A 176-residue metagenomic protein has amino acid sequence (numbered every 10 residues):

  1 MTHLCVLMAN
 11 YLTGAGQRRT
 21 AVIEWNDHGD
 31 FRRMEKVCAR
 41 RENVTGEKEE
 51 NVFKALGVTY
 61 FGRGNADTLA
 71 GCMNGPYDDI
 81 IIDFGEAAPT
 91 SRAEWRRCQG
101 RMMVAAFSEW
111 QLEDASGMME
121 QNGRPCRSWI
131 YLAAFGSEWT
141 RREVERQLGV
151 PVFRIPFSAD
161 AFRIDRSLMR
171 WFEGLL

Functional and structural regions predicted by a protein language model:
M1-M8: Glycine-rich phosphate-binding P-loop
V6, A66-D67, L112: Short, well-ordered alpha-helical scaffold segments within catalytic/effector domains
V6, V22, V37, V44 (+6 more regions): Extended aliphatic helical segments
T13-G14, R146: Anion (oxyanion) recognition and catalysis
G14, R18-D79, G85-T90, W95-R96 (+1 more regions): P-loop/Walker-type NTP enzyme "switch/lid" segment
N74-S167: Conserved catalytic-core segment of NTP-binding enzymes
R166-L175: C-terminal boundary of histidine-terminating zinc-finger modules
